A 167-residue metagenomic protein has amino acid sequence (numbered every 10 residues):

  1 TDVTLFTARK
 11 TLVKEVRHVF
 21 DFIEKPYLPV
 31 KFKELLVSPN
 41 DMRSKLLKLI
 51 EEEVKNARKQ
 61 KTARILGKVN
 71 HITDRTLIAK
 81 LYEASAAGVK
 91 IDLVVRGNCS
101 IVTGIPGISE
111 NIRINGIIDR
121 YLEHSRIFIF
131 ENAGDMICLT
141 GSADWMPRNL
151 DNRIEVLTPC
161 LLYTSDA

Functional and structural regions predicted by a protein language model:
T1-K10, V94-F130: HKD-type phospholipase D/PLD-like phosphodiesterase module
T1-V19, N152-P159: Extended active-site and interfacial segments that coordinate phosphate-rich ligands in large catalytic machineries
F6-T7, V13-D41, L49-E53: N-terminal cationic and glycine-rich segments that engage phosphates or anionic surfaces
L12, I72-L77, C99-G104, Y121-H124 (+2 more regions): Flexible loop/turn segments at secondary-structure boundaries
S38, G67-N70, D92-R96, N115-I117 (+4 more regions): Generic beta-strand/beta-sheet core signal
K48-R113: Primarily the HKD phosphodiesterase
T62-R64, K90, S109-I112, L122-S125 (+2 more regions): Active-site lining segments that contact anionic ligands and/or coordinate catalytic metals
Y163-A167: Conserved small/polar residues in nucleotide/adenosyl-binding loops
